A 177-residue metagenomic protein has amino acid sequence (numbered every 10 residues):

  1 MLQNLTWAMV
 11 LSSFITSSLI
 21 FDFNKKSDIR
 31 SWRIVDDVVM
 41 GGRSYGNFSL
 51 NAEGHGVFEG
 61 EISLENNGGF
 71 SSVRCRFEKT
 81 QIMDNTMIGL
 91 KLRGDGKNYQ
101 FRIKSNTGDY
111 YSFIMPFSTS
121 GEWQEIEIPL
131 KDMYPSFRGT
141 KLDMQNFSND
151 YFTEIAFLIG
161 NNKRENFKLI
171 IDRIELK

Functional and structural regions predicted by a protein language model:
M1-A8: Sec-dependent signal peptide recognition, specifically the positively charged N-region followed immediately by
L2, F14-K177: Beta-rich carbohydrate-recognition modules and glycan-binding surfaces
A8-F14: Compositionally biased, low-complexity segments
